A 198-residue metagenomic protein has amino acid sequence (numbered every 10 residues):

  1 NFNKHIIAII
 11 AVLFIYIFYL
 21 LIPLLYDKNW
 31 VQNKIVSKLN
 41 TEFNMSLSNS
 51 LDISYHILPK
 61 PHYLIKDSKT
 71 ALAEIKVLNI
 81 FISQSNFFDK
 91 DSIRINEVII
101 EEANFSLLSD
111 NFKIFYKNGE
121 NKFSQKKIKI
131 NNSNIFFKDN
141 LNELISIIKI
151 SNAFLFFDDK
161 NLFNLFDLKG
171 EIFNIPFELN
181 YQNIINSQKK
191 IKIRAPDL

Functional and structural regions predicted by a protein language model:
N1-N44: N-terminal type II signal-anchor transmembrane helix that functions as the membrane-insertion/stop-transfer segment
L24-V31, L51-S146, S151-E171: Flexible beta-edge/linker motif
N44-L51: A short, amphipathic edge element
L78-I82, Q182-S187: A short, surface-exposed beta-strand/turn
D89, L179-Q182: Short, T/G/N/S-enriched strand-turn elements that build extracellular solenoid repeat scaffolds
K192-L198: Short, intrinsically disordered, charge-balanced linker/junction segments flanking boundaries in proteins
